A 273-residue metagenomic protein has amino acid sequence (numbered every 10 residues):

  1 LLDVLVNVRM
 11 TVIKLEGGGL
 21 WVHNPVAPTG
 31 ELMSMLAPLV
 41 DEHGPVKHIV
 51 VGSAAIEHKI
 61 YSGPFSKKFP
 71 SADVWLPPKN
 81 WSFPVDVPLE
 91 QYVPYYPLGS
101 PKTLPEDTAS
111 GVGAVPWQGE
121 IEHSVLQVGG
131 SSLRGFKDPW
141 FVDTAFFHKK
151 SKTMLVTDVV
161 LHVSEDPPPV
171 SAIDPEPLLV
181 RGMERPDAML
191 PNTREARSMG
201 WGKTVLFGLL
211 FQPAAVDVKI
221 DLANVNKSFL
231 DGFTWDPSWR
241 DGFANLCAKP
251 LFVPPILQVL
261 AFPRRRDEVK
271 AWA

Functional and structural regions predicted by a protein language model:
L1-G17: Zn-dependent metallo-beta-lactamase
M10-V12, V22, D143-F147: Conserved hydrophobic/aromatic beta-strand scaffold that supports enzyme active sites
I13, A27-L32, E120: Active-site-proximal segments of catalytic enzyme domains that coordinate small-molecule cofactors or metal ions
I13, S53, F146, D158 (+1 more regions): Divalent metal-coordination and catalytic microenvironments
H23-V26, V50-A54, L76-P78, L126 (+2 more regions): Short His-Asn-centered micro-motif
A27, A37-H48, I56, I60-K68 (+1 more regions): Cap/insert and terminal regions of metallo-dependent hydrolase folds
L39-P116: Active-site HxH/HxHxD metal-binding segment of metal-dependent hydrolases
D107-L155, V159-D166: Core dinuclear metal-dependent hydrolase active-site scaffold
